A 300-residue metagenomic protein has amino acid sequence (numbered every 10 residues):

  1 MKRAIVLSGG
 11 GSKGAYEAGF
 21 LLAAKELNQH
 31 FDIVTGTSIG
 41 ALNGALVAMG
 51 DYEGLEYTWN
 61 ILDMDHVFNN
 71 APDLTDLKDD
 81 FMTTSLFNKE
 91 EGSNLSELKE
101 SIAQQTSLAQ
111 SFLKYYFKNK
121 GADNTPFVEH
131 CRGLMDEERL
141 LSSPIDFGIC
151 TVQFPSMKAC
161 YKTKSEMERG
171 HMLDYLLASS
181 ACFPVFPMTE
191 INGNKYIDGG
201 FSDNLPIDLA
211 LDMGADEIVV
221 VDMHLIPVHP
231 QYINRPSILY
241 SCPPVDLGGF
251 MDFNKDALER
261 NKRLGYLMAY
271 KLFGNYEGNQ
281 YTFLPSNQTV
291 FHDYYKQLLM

Functional and structural regions predicted by a protein language model:
M1-T37, A45-M300: Patatin-like phospholipase
